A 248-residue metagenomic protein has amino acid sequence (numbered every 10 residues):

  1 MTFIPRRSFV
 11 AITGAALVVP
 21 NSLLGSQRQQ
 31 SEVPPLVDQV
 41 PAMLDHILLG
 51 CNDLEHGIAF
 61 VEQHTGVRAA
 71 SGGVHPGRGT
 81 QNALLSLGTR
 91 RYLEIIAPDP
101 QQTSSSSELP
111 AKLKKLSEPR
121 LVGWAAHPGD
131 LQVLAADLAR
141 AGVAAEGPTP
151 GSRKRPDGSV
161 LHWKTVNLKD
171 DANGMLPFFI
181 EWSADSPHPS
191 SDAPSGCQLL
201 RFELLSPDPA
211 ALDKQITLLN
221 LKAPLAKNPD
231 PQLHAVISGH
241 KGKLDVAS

Functional and structural regions predicted by a protein language model:
M1-A16: N-terminal secretory signal peptides and thylakoid transit peptides that target proteins across membranes
F9, L84-S86, L93-E94, K114 (+3 more regions): Vicinal oxygen chelate
N21-H46: C-terminal segment of N-terminal export signals and the immediately downstream linker at the start of the mature
L49-C51, F202-D208: Short, surface-exposed ligand-recognition loops at beta-strand->loop->(often short) alpha-helix junctions that present
D53, P128-Q132, D208: Helix N-cap motif at beta-to-alpha junctions
E55-T65, D208-L219: Amphipathic alpha-helical segments
H56-A111: Glycine/small-residue-rich interface belts in oligomeric ring/scaffold proteins and their assembly partners
P100-V133: A basic- and aromatic-enriched beta-loop-alpha substructure that forms the phosphate/nucleotide- and DNA/RNA-contacting
